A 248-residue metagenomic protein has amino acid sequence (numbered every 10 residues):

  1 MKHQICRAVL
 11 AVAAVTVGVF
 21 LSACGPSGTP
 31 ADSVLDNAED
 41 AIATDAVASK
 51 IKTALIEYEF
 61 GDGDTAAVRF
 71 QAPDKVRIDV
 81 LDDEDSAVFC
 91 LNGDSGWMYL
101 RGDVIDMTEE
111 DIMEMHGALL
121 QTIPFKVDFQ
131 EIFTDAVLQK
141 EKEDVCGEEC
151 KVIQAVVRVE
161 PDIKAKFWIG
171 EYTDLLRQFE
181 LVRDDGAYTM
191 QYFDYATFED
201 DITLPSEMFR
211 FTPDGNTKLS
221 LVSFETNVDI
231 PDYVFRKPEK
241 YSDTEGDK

Functional and structural regions predicted by a protein language model:
M1-A13: Bacterial N-terminal signal peptides that target proteins for export
A11-S22: Bacterial N-terminal signal peptides
C24-D103, T134-V137: N-terminal mature ectodomain segment of secretory-pathway/periplasmic proteins
G25-V34, M98-K164, R183, V234-K248: Flexible, processing/modification-adjacent segments and terminal tails in exported/periplasmic/extracellular proteins
D62, E84, G93, G102 (+4 more regions): Residue-level detection of beta-strand-connecting loop/turn positions
A66-Q71, V88-G93, D106-E114, M190-F193 (+1 more regions): Short amphipathic beta-strand/extended segments with alternating polar/hydrophobic composition
F70-A72, E141-E149, F198-D200: Short, ordered beta-strand-loop transition motifs
E148-R236: Gly/Pro-enriched, hydrophobic low-complexity segments that function as extracytoplasmic propeptides/linkers
